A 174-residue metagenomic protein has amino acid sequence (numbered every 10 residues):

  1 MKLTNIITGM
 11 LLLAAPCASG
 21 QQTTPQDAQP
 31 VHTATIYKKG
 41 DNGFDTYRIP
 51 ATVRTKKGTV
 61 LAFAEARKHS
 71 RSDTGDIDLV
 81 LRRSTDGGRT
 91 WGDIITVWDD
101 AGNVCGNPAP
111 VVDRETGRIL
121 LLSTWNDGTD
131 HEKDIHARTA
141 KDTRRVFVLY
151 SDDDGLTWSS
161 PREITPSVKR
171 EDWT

Functional and structural regions predicted by a protein language model:
K2-G9: Sec-dependent signal peptide recognition, specifically the positively charged N-region followed immediately by
L3, A18-S19: Intrinsically disordered, low-complexity Ser/Thr- and Pro-rich stretches
T8, G20-T23: N-terminal targeting leaders only when they are immediately followed by extended low-complexity/repeat-rich tracts
M10-A18: Hydrophobic h-region of N-terminal signal peptides that target proteins for export in Gram-negative bacteria
Q22-T174: Asp-box/BNR beta-propeller blade signature and adjacent active/binding-site loops in extracellular glycan-interacting
